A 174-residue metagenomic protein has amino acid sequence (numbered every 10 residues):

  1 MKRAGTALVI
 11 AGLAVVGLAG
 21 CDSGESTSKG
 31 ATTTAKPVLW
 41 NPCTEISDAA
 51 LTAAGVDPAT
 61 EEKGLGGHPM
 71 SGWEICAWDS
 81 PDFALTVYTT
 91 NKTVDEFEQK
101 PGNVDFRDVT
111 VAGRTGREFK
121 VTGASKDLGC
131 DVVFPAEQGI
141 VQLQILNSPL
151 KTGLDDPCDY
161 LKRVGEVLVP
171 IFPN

Functional and structural regions predicted by a protein language model:
M1-V9: Bacterial N-terminal signal peptides that target proteins for export
T6-A7, G17-T32: Bacterial lipoprotein signal-peptidase II cleavage site
D22, P42-T44, I75-D79, G129-D131 (+1 more regions): Sequence contexts marking disulfide-bonded cysteines in secreted/extracellular proteins
G30-A53: Post-signal peptide N-terminal segment of mature Sec-exported envelope proteins
D48, T52, V56, E166-P173: Sec-exported extracytoplasmic/periplasmic mature domains
A53, D57-F119: Short, solvent-exposed recognition patches
D105-N174: A short, solvent-exposed beta-edge/loop patch
